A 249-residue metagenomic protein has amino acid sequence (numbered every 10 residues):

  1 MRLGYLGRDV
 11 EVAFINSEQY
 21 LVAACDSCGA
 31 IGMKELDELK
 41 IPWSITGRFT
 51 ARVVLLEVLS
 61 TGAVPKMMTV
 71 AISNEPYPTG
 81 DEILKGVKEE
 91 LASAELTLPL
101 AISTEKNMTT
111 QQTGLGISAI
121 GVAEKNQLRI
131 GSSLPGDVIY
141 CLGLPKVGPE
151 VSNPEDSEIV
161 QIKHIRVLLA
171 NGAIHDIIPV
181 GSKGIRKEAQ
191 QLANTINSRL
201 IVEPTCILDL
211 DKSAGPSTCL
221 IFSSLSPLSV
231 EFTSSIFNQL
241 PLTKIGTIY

Functional and structural regions predicted by a protein language model:
M1-Y249: Helix-biased detector of long, well-ordered alpha-helical tracts
